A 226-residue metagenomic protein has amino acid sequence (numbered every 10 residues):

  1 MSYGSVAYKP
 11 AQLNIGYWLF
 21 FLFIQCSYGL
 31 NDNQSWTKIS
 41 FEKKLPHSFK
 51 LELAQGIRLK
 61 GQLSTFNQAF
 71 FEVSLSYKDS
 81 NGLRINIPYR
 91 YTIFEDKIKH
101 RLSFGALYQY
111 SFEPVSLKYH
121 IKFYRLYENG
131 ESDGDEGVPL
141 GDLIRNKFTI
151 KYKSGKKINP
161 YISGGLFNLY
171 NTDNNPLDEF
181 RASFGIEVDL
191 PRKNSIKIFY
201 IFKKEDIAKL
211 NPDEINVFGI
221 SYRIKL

Functional and structural regions predicted by a protein language model:
M1-S35, L226: Bacterial Sec-dependent N-terminal signal peptides
Y28-L30, L59-S64, T92-K97, D133-P139 (+2 more regions): Outer-membrane beta-barrel domain signature
L30-Y91: Start-of-domain marker
N33-S35, N67-F71, I98-L102, V138-I144 (+2 more regions): Residues that define the transmembrane beta-barrel architecture of outer-membrane proteins
I39-K43, V73-Y77, F104-Y108, N146-Y152 (+2 more regions): Residues on the lipid-exposed face of transmembrane beta-strands in outer-membrane beta-barrel proteins
H47-L53, N81-I87, E113-L117, K156-P160 (+1 more regions): Repeated loop/turn-to-beta-strand initiation elements of outer-membrane beta-barrel proteins
Q55-G61, Y89-E95, Y110-F112, F123-Y127 (+3 more regions): Transmembrane beta-strands of outer-membrane beta-barrel pores
I162, D173-L226: Predominantly the C-terminal beta-signal and adjacent terminal strand-loop region of outer-membrane beta-barrel
